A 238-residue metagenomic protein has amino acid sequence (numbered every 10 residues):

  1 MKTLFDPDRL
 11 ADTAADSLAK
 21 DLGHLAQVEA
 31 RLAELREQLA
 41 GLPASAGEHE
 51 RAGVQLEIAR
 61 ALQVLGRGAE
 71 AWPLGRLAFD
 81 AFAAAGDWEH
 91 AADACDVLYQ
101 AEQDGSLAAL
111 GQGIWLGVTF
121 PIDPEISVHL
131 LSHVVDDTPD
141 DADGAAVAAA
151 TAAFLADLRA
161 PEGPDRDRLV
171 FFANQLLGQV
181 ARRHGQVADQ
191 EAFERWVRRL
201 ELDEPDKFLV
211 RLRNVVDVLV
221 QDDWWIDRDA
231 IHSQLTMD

Functional and structural regions predicted by a protein language model:
M1-I58, L62-L65, V134-P139, R168-D238: N-terminal alpha-helical interaction modules that lie
L25-V28, G68-A69, G75, W88 (+1 more regions): TPR-repeat structural position
L35, Q55-I58, L62, L74-G75 (+6 more regions): TPR repeat positional signature
H49, A69, E89, D104-G105 (+1 more regions): Residue signature of alpha-solenoid helical repeat architecture, marking inter-repeat boundaries and helix-start
A61-V64, G68, D80-A81, V97-A101 (+3 more regions): Residue-level signature for tetratricopeptide repeat
A71, A78, H90-A91, L107 (+1 more regions): Solenoid-repeat scaffolds in large eukaryotic assemblies
L110-W115, D123-D137, G163-Q179: Alpha-helical repeat scaffolds
G144-R183: Solenoidal tandem-repeat scaffolds enriched in leucines and small polar residues
